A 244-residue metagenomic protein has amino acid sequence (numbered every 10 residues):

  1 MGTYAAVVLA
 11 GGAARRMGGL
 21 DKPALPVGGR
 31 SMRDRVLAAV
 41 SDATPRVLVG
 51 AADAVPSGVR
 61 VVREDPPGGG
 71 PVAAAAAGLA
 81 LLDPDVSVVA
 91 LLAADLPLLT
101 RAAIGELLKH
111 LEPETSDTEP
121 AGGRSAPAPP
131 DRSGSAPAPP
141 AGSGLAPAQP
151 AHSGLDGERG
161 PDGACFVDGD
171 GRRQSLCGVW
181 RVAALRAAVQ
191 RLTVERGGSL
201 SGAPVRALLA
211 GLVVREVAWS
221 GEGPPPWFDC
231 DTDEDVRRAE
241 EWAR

Functional and structural regions predicted by a protein language model:
M1-A5, D233, R237-R244: SAM-dependent methyltransferases
M1-G123, P127, L145-G202, A210-P226: Nucleotide and nucleotide-moiety/phosphate-recognizing core
P129, G134, P139-G144: Intrinsically disordered, low-complexity repeat regions of secreted/extracellular protein precursors
